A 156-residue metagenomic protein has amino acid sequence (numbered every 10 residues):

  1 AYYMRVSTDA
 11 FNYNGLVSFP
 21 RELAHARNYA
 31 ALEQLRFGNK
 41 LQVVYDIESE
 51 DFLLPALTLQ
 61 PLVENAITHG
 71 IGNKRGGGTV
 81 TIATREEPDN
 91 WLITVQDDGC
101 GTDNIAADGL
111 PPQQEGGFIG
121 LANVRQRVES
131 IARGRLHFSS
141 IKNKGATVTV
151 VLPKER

Functional and structural regions predicted by a protein language model:
A1-H137, T147-T149: Two-component histidine phosphotransfer core
F138-R156: C-terminal end segment of the histidine kinase catalytic
